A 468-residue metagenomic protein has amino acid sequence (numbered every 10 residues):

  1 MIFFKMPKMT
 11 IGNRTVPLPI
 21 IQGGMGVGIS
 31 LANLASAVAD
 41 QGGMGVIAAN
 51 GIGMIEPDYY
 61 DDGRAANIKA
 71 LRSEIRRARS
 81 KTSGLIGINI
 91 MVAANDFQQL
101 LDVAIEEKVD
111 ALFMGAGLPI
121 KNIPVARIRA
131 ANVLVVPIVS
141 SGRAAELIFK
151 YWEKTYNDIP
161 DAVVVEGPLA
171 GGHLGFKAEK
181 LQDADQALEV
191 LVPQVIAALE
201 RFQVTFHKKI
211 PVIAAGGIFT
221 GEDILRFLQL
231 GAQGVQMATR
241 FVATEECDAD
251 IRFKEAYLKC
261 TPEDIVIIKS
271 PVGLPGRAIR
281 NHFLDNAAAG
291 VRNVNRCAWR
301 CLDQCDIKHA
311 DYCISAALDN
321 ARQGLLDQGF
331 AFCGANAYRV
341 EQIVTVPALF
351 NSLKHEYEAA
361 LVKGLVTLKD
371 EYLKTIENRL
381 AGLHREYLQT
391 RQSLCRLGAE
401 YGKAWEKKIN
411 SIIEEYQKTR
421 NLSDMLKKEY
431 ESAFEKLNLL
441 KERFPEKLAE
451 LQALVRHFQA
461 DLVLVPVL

Functional and structural regions predicted by a protein language model:
M1, I105-N122, D264-D285: Short N-terminal secondary-structure initiator segments
I2-F206: Active-site entrance/lid segments in N-terminal catalytic domains of soluble metabolic enzymes
I21, A170-I213, F219-N378, G382 (+1 more regions): Conserved active-site-proximal phosphate/metal-binding subdomains
G43, V133, I210, A232 (+1 more regions): Short glycine/serine/threonine/alanine-rich loop segments
A48, L325-G329, L426: Short, compositionally biased low-complexity segments
A66, N95, A321, E341-V344 (+1 more regions): Short coil/turn linker and secondary-structure boundary residues
R379, R385-L388, Q392-P466: Long, low-complexity or tandemly repetitive, helically biased scaffold regions used for multimeric assembly/adhesion
